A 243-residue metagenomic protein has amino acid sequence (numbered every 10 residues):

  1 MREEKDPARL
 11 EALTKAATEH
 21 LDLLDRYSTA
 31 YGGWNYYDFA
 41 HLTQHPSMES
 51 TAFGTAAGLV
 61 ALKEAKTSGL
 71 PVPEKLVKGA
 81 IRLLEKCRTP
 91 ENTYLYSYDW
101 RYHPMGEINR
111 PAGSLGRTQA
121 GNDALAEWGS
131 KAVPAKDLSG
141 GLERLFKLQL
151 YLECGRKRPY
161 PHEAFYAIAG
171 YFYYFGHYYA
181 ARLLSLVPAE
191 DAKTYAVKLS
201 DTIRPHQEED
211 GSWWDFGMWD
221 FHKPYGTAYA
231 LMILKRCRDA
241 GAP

Functional and structural regions predicted by a protein language model:
M1-D22, R26-K78, K86-K198, W214-P243: An alpha-helical repeat/solenoid feature that recognizes helix-turn-helix modules
T194-D210: Short glycine/proline-rich, acidic loop/turn segments that cap or connect secondary-structure elements
